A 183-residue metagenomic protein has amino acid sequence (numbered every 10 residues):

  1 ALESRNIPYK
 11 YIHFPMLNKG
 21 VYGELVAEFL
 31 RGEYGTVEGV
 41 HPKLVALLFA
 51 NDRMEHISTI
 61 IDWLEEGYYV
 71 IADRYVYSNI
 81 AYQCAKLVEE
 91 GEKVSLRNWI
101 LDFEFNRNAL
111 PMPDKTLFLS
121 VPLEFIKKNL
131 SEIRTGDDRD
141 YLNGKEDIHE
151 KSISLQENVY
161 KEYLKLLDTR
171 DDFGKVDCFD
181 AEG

Functional and structural regions predicted by a protein language model:
A1, E124-G183: NTP-dependent small-molecule kinase module
R5-N108: ATP-dependent small-molecule kinase phosphotransfer cores that center on conserved nucleotide phosphate-binding segments
I7, P111-K115, T169-F173: Short glycine-/polar-rich loops that comprise or flank the Walker A/P-loop and associated switch/sensor motifs
Y11-H13, F118, K175-C178: Structural signal for conserved beta-strand scaffold positions within catalytic alpha/beta enzyme cores
M16-K19, V76-Y77, V121-K127, A181-E182: Conserved nucleotide-binding/hydrolysis micro-motifs of P-loop NTPases
D52, D73, D114, E146-D147 (+1 more regions): Acidic side chains
Y68, A72-Y75, N98-I100, A109-E132: Conserved phosphate-donor/acceptor-positioning beta-strand/loop module used by diverse small-molecule
N106-L110, K165-D168: Arginine/glycine-rich "motif VI" loop of SF2 helicases in the C-terminal RecA-like domain
